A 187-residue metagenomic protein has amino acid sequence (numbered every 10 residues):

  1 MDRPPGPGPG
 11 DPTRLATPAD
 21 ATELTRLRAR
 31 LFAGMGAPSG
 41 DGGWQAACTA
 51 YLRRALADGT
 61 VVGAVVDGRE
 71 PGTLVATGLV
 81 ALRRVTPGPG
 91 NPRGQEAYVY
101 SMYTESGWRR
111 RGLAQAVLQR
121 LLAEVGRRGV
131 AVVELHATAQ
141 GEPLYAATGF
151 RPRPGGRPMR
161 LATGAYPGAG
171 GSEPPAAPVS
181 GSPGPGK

Functional and structural regions predicted by a protein language model:
P12-R26, A37: A short beta-loop-alpha structural element at the N-terminal edge of CoA-dependent acyl/N-acetyltransferase catalytic
A29-L52: Conserved GNAT-fold acetyl-CoA-binding loop/helix
R53-V65, Y98: A short helix-loop-beta-strand connector motif used in the catalytic cores of GNAT acetyltransferases and, in some
V65, G72-L82, Y98, Y103: Conserved beta-strand in the GNAT
G90-S106: Conserved acetyl-CoA binding element of GNAT-fold acetyltransferases
W108, G112-R120: Conserved acetyl-CoA pyrophosphate-binding loop and the N-cap/start of the following alpha-helix in GNAT-like
L118, V125-T138: Conserved GNAT acetyl-CoA-binding A-motif
V133-P143, R160-L161: Conserved beta-strand-loop-alpha-helix junction that forms the acyl-donor binding cleft
